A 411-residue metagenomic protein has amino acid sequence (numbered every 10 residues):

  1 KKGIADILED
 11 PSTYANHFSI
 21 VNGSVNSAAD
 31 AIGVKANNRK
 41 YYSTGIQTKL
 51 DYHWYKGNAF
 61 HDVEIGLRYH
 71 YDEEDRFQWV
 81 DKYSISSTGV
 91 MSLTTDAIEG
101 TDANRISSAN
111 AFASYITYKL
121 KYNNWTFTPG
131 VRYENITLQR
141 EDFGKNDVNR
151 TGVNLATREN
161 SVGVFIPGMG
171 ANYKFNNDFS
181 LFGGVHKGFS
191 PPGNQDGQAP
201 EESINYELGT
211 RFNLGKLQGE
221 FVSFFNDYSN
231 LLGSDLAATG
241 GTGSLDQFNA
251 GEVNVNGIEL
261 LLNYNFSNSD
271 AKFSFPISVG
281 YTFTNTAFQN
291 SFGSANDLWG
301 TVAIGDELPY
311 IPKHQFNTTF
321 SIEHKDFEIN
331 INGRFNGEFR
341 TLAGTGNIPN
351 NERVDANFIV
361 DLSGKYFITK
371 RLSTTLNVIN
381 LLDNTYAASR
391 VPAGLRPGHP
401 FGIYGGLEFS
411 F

Functional and structural regions predicted by a protein language model:
K1-F143: Face-selective signature of the C-terminal outer-membrane beta-barrel domain
K1-K2, S180-F182, P200-N265, K272-F292: Membrane-embedded beta-barrel scaffold of Gram-negative outer-membrane proteins
K2-Y14, R76-G89, F143-V153, P191 (+6 more regions): Flexible, surface-exposed loop regions and adjacent strand-edge segments of Gram-negative outer-membrane beta-barrel
A36-Y42, D102-N110, K119, E159-F165 (+5 more regions): Short sequence motifs at beta-strands and strand-loop junctions characteristic of Gram-negative outer-membrane
Y41, G57-D62, R68-H70, A103-Y228 (+3 more regions): Structural signature of Gram-negative outer-membrane beta-barrels, strongest in the C-terminal barrel of TonB-dependent
K56-G57, F248-A343, K370-S373, L382: Gram-negative outer-membrane beta-barrel transporters
Y69-D75, Y122-N124, Y133-Q139, V185-P191 (+8 more regions): Transmembrane beta-strands of outer-membrane beta-barrel pores
G209, N213, L261, P397-F411: Outer-membrane beta-barrel "beta-signal"
